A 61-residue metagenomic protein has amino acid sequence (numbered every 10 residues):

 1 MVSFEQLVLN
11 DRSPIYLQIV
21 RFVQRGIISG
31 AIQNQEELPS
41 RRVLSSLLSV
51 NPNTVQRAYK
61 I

Functional and structural regions predicted by a protein language model:
M1-E37, V43: Extreme N-terminal segment that seeds HTH/winged-HTH DNA-binding domains in transcriptional regulators
E37-I61: N-terminal helix-turn-helix
